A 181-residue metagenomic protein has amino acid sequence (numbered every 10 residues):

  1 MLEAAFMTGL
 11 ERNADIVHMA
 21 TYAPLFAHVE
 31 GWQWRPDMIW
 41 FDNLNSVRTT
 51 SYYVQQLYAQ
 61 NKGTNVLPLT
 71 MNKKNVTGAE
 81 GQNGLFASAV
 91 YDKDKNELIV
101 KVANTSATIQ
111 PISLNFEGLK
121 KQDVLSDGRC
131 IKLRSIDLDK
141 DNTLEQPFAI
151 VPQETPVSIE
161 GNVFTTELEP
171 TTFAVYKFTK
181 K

Functional and structural regions predicted by a protein language model:
M1-A87: Aromatic/acidic polysaccharide-binding cleft in carbohydrate-active enzymes
E11-V17, A59-V66, K93-K95, S106-Q110 (+1 more regions): Alpha-helix capping/termination and helix-coil
L44-V47, Y58, G84, K93-S106 (+1 more regions): C-terminal catalytic subdomain
K74-G84, A103-K181: C-terminal beta-sandwich/jelly-roll accessory domains of carbohydrate-active enzymes
A89-Y91, V157: A structural signal for short hydrophobic beta-strand segments in well-ordered beta-sheet cores
